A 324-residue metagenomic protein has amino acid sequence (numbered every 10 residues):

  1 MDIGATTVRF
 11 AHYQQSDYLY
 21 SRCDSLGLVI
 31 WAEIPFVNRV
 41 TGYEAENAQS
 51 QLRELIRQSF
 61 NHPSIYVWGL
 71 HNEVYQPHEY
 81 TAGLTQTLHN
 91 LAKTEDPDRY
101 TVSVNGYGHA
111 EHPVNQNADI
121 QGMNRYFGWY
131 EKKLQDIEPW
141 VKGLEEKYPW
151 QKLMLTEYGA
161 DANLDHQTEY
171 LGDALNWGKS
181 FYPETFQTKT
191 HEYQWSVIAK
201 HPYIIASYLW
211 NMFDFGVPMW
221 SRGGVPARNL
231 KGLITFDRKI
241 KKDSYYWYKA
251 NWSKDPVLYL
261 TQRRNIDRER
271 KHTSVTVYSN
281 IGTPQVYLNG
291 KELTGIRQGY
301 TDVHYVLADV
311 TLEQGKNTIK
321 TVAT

Functional and structural regions predicted by a protein language model:
M1-Y300, V306-T318, V322: Extended substrate-binding grooves/exosites of carbohydrate-active enzymes
